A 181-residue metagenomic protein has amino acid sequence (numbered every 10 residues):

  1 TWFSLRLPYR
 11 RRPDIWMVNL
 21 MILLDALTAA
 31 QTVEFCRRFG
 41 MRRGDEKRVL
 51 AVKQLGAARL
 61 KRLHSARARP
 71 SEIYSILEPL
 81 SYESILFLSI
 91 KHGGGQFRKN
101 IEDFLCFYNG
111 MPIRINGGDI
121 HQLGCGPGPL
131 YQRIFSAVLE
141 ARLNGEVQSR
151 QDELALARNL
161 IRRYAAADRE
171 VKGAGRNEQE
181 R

Functional and structural regions predicted by a protein language model:
T1, S84-R181: Charged substrate- and nucleic-acid-binding regions of tRNA-handling and nucleotidyl-transfer enzymes, centered on
T1-Q96: Conserved, hydrophobic alpha-helical core segments of structured domains
